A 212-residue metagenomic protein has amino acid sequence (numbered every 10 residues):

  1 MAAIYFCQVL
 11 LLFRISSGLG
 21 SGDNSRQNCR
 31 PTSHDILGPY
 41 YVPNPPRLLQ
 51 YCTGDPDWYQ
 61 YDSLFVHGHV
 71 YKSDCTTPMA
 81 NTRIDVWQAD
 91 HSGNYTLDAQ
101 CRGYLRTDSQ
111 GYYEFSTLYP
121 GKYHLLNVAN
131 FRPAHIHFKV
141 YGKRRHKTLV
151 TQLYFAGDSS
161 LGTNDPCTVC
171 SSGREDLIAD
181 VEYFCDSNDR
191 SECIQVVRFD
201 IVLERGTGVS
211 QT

Functional and structural regions predicted by a protein language model:
A2-G18: Cleavable N-terminal signal peptides of Sec/SRP-targeted secreted and luminal proteins
S17-I178, N188-E192, V196-T212: Beta-strand-dominated extracellular/periplasmic modules and repeats in secreted or surface-exposed proteins
Y183-F184: Short, surface-exposed beta-strand/turn "edge" patches of beta-sheet domains
